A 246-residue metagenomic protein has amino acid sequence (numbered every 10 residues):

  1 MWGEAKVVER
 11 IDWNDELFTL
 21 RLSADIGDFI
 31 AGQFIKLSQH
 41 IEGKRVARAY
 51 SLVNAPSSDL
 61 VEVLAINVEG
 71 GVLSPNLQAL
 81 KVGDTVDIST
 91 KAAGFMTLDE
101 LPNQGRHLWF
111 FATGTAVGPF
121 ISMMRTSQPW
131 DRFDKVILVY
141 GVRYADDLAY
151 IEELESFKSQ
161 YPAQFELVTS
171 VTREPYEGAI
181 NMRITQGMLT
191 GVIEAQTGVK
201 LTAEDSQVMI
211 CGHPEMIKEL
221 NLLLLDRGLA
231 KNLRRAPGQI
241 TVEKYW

Functional and structural regions predicted by a protein language model:
M1-D84: Ferredoxin-reductase
M1-G3, Y144-W246: Reductase modules of NAD(P)H-dependent flavoproteins
G32, A116, H213: Short, conserved phosphate/pyrophosphate- and ester-handling motifs at nucleotide-, phospho-/glycolipid
G43-Y50, A93-P102: Short, Lys/Arg- and Gly-enriched loop/turn segments at beta-strand edges
E62, D87, W109, I137-V139 (+3 more regions): A structural signal for isolated positions on well-ordered beta-strands in alpha/beta enzyme cores
T85-L98, R106, T185-A195: Helix-loop module immediately N-terminal to the HCX5R catalytic loop in PTP-like cysteine phosphatase domains
T113-P119: Ser/Thr-glycine-rich phosphate-binding loops at phosphate-binding pockets of nucleotides, nucleotide cofactors
P119-P129: Histidine-anchored nucleotide/phosphate-binding helix
